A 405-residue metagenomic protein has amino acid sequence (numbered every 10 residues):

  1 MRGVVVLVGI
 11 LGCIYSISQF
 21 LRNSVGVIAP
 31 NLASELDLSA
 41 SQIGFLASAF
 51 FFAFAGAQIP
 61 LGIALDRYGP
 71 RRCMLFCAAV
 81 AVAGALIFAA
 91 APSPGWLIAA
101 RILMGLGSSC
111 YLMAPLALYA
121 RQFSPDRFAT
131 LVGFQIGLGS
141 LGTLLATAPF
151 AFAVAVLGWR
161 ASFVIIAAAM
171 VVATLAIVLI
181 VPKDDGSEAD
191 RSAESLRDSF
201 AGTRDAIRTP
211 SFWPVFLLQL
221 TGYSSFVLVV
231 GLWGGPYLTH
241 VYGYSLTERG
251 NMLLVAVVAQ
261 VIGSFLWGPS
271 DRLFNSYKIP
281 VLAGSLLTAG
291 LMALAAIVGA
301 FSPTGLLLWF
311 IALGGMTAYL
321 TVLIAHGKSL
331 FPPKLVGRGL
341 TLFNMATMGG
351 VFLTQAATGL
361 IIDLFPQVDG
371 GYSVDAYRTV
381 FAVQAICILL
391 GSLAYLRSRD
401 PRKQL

Functional and structural regions predicted by a protein language model:
V25-G26, P210-W267, T354-G359: Extracytoplasmic gate region of multi-pass secondary transporters
D37, G69, A90-W96, S124 (+2 more regions): Helix-breaking motifs and short loop linkers at transmembrane-helix boundaries and internal kinks in secondary membrane
G56-G95: Conserved MFS/SLC helix-loop-helix module at the cytosolic interface between two early adjacent transmembrane helices
A57-G69, G263-S276, I362: Helix-to-loop junctions at the C-terminal end of transmembrane segments in multipass secondary transporters
R67-A78, R272-L286: Cytoplasmic membrane-interface "Motif A"-like loop-to-helix N-cap segments of 12-TM Major Facilitator Superfamily
P94, A100-G139: Cytoplasmic helix-loop-helix junction between adjacent transmembrane helices in 12-TM secondary transporters
P125, F134-K183: Helix-loop-helix hairpin linking two adjacent transmembrane segments in secondary transporters
D184-F216: Juxtamembrane intracellular "pre-TM" segments in multi-pass secondary transporters
